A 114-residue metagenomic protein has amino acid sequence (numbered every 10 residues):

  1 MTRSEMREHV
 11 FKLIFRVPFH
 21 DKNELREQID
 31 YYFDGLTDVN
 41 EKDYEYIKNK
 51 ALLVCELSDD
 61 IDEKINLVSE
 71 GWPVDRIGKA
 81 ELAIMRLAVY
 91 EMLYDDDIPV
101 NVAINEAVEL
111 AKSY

Functional and structural regions predicted by a protein language model:
M1-Y114: N-terminal interaction/assembly modules
